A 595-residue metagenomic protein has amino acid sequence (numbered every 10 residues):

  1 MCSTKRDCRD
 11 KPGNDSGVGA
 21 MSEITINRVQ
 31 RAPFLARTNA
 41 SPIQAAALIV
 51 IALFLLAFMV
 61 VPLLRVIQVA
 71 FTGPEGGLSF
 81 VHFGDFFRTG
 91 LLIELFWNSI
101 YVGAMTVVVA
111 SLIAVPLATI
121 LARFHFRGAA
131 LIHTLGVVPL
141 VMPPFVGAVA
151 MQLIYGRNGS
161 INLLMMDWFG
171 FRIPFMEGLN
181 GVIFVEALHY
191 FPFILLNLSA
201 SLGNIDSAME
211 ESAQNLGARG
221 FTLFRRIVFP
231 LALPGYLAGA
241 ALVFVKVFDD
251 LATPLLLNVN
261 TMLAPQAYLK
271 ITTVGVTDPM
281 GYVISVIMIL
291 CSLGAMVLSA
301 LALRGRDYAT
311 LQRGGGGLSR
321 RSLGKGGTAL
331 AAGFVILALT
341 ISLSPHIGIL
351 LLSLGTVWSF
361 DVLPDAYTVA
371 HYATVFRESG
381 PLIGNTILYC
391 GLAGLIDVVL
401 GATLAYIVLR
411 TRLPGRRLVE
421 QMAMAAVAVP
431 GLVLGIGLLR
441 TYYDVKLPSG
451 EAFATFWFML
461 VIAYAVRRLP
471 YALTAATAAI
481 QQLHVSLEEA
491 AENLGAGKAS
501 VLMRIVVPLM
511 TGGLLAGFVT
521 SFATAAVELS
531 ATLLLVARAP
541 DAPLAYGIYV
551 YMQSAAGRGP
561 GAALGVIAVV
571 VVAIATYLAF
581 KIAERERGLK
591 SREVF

Functional and structural regions predicted by a protein language model:
M1-D7, K11-V50, S299-I336, L578-F595: Transmembrane alpha-helical segments of polytopic membrane transport and secretion proteins
A32-A36, S79-F87, Y367-F376: A short amphipathic helical element positioned immediately N-terminal to and/or at the very start of a transmembrane
A40-P74, R88-G203, F229-L251, L256 (+7 more regions): Membrane-water interface segments at the C-terminal ends of transmembrane alpha-helices in multi-pass inner-membrane
T72, L153, L251-G275, D361-D365 (+2 more regions): Glycine-rich helix-loop "coupling/hinge" segments at transmembrane-helix boundaries in multipass transporters
E75, R219, D307-S322, W358-H371 (+1 more regions): Juxtamembrane inter-helical linkers in multi-pass membrane proteins
A110, L216-A218, L494-A496: A short glycine-centered flexible hinge/capping loop motif at secondary-structure junctions
E210-E211, E488-E489: Short alpha-helical segment that forms part of, or immediately flanks, the ligand-binding pocket in carbohydrate-active
Q214, L269, E492: Alpha-helical residues within the helix-turn-helix
